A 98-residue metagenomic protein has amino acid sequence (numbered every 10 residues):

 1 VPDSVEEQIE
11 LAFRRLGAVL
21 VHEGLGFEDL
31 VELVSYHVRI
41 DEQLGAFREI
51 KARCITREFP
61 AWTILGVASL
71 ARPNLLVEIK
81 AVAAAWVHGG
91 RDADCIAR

Functional and structural regions predicted by a protein language model:
V1-R98: Short, polar/acidic, helix-capping and beta-turn segments at strand->helix junctions that line the mouths
